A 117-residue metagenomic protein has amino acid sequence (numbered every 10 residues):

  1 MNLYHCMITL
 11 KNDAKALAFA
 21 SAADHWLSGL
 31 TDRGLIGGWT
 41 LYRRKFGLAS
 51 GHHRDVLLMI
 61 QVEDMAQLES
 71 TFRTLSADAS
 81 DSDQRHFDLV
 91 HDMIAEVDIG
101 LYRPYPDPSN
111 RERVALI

Functional and structural regions predicted by a protein language model:
N2-T9: Active-site-flanking beta-strand signature of metal-NTP-handling nucleotidyl enzymes and homologous cyclase-like
L3, H53-D55: Short, surface-exposed coil-to-beta transition loops
C6, F19, A23, L58 (+1 more regions): Hydrophobic pocket/interface hotspot
L10-D13, V62-D64: Structural beta->alpha junctions
A14-L41: Short amphipathic alpha-helical segments
G29-G37, H52, M59-Y102, A115-L116: An amphipathic, aromatic/His-enriched active-site/gating alpha helix that lines ligand/cofactor pockets
Y42-G47: Short, solvent-exposed loop/turn elements at beta->coil junctions and helix N-caps that rim active or binding pockets
Y102, D107-S109: A beta-strand edge to alpha-helix "cap/lid" segment located at domain peripheries
